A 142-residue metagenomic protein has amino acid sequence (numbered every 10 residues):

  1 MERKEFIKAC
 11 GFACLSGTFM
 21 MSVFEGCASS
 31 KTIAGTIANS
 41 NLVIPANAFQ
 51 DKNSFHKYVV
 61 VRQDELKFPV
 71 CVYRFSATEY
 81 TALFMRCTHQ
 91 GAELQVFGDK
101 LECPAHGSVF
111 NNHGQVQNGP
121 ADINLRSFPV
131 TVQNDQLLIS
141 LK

Functional and structural regions predicted by a protein language model:
M1-E25, S29-I33: N-terminal secretory signal peptides and thylakoid transit peptides that target proteins across membranes
C10-G11, G91, G107, N118: Generic short alpha-helical hydrophobic face used as a protein-protein interaction/packing hotspot
C27-T88, E93-F97, N124-K142: N-terminal pre-ligand scaffold of iron-sulfur
Q90-N111: Structured, soluble extracytoplasmic/luminal domains of envelope-associated proteins
V96, N112, N118-G119, S127: Generic structural "secondary-structure junction" signal
L101-G107, Q117-L125: Short cysteine/histidine-rich metal-coordination sites, predominantly Zn2+-binding motifs
